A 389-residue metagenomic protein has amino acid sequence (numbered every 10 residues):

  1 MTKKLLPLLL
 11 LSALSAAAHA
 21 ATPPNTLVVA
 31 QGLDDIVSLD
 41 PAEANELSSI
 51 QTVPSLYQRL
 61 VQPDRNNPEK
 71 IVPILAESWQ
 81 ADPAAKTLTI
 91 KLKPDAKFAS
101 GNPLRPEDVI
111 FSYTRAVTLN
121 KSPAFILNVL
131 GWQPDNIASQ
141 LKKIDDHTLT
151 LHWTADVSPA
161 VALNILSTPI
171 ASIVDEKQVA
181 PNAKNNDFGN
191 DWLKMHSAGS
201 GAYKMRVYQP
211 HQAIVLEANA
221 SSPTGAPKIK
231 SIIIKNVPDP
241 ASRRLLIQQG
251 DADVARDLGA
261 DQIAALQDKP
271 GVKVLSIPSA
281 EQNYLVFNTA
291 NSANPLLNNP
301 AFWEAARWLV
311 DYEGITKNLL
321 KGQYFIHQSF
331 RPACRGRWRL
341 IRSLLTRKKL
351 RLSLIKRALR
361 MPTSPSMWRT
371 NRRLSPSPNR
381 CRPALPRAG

Functional and structural regions predicted by a protein language model:
V28, R105-S112, D146-H152, G201-A202 (+3 more regions): Alpha-helical secondary-structure segments
A30-P83, T114, A198-S200: N-terminal lobe/hinge region of extracytoplasmic solute-binding protein
D34-I50, V72-L75, N102, D156-S172 (+3 more regions): A structural "hinge/loop" feature
E77-P123, T150, R243-L246, L296: Aromatic- and charge-enriched surface segment that lines or borders ligand/interaction sites
K91, N128-P181: Surface-exposed binding/hinge segments that line and control ligand-binding clefts or catalytic entry sites
S167-P227, K348, L352: Gly/Pro-rich hinge or "lid" segments in bacterial periplasmic/extracellular proteins
D191, N219-A265, R382-P383: Ligand-site clamp/hinge motif
A293, K321-K356, R372-P376: Structural transition elements
